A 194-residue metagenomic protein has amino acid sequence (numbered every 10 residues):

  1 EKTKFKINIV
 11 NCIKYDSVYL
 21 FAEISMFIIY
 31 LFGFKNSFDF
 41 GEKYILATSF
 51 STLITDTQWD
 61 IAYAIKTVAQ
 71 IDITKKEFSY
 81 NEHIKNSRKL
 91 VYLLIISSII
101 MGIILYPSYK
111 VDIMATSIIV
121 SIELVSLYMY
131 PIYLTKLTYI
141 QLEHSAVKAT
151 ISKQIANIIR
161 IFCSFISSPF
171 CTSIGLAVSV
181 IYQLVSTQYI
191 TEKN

Functional and structural regions predicted by a protein language model:
E1, G102-S117, V147, I151 (+1 more regions): Membrane-interface helix-loop junctions in multi-pass transport and translocation proteins
E1-I28, Y189-N194: Interhelical loop/hinge segments that connect adjacent transmembrane helices in multipass membrane
D16, S49-T52, S87, V91 (+5 more regions): Residue-level recognition of transmembrane alpha-helices in multi-pass small-molecule transporters/permeases
D16-I71, E123-Y130: Transmembrane helix-bundle signature of multi-pass secondary active exporters and lipid flippases
A22, M26, Y30, Q58-A62 (+4 more regions): Alpha-helical transmembrane segments of multipass membrane proteins
I45-M101, T135-Q141, K148: Small-residue-rich hydrophobic transmembrane alpha-helices
H83-S126: C-terminal transmembrane helical hairpin of 12-TM major facilitator-type secondary transporters
